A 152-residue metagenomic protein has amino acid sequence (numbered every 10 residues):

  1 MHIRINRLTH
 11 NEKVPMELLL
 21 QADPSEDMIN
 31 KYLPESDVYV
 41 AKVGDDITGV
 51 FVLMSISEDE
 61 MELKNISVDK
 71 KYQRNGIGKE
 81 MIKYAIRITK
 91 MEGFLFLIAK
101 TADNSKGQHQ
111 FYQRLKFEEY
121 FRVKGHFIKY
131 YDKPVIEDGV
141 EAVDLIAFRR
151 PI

Functional and structural regions predicted by a protein language model:
I3-K70, I82: Acetyl-CoA-dependent GNAT
L63, A85-T89, Q108: Short hydrophobic clusters on alpha-helical segments that form packing/core surfaces in small helical domains
I66-R74, A102-D103: A short, internal acetyl-CoA/4′-phosphopantetheine-binding micro-motif in the GNAT/acyltransferase core
Y72, G76-Y84: Conserved acetyl-CoA pyrophosphate-binding loop and the N-cap/start of the following alpha-helix in GNAT-like
T89-T101: Conserved GNAT acetyl-CoA-binding A-motif
A99-H109, K124-Y130: Conserved beta-strand-loop-alpha-helix junction that forms the acyl-donor binding cleft
F111-Y112, F117: Conserved active-site tyrosine of GNAT-family acetyltransferases
F121-D144: Short, flexible, glycine-rich and Lys/Arg-enriched loop motifs at helix boundaries that contact anionic partners
